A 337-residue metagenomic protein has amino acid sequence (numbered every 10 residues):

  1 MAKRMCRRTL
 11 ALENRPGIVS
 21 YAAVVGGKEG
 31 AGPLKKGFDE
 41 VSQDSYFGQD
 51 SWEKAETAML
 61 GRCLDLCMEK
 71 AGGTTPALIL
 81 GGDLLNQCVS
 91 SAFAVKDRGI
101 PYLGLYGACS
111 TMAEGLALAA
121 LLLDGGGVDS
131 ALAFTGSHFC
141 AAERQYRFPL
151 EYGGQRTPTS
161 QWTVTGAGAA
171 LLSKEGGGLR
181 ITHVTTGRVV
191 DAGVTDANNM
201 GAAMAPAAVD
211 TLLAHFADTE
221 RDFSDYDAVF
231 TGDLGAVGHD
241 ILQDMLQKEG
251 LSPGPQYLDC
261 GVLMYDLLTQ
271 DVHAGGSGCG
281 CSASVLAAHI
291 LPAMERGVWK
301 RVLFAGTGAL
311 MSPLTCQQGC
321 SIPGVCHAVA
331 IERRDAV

Functional and structural regions predicted by a protein language model:
M1-D50, P149-L213, D218-R221, G254-Y265 (+2 more regions): Condensing-enzyme catalytic core mediating Claisen C-C bond formation in acyl metabolism
M1-L80, L84-S91, D97, A207-F223 (+5 more regions): Conserved active-site "lid/cap" helical segment
S51-A58, A77-L121, T159-W162, G166-A169 (+1 more regions): Active-site-proximal gating segment of KS-fold condensing enzymes and close homologs
G81-G82, A131-S137, L172, V302-T307: Short beta-strand segments
D83-C88, C109-M112, S137-C140, T231-V237 (+1 more regions): Gly/Ser/Thr-rich loops at beta-strand to alpha-helix junctions that form or flank small-molecule/cofactor-binding
L84-G99, F139-Y152, G238-H239, V285: Active-site-adjacent elements of ketosynthase-type condensing enzymes
Y106-A133, L172, S277-W299: Active-site-proximal alpha-helical scaffold in enzymes
D227-A236, L263, A274-G276: A short beta-alpha structural unit
